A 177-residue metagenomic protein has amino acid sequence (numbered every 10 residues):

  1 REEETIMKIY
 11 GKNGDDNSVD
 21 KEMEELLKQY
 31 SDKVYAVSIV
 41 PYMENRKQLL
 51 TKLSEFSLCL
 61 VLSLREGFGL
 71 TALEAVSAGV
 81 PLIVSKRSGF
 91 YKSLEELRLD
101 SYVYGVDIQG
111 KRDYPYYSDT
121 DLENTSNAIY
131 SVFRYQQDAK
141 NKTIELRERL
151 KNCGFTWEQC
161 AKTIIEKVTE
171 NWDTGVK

Functional and structural regions predicted by a protein language model:
G11, D20-K47: Nucleotide-activated donor-binding/catalytic signature segment of Leloir-type glycosyltransferases, i.e., the conserved
L50-F56: Short alpha-helical donor nucleotide-sugar binding micro-motif in glycosyltransferases
C59-L60: A short hydrophobic beta-strand element within the catalytic core of glycosyltransferases that build diverse glycans
L64: Aromatic "clamp/platform" in nucleotide-sugar-dependent glycosyltransferases that forms part of the donor/acceptor
G69-A72: Short glycine/serine-rich donor-binding loops of glycosyltransferases
A75: Donor-sugar nucleotide-binding helix/loop cap in glycosyltransferases
P81-V84, Y91, E95, S101-Y104: Short hydrophobic beta-strand element within catalytic cores of glycosyltransferases and related nucleotide-activated
Y116-N127, F133-V168: A charged, aromatic-enriched C-terminal amphipathic alpha-helix characteristic of glycosyltransferases across folds
